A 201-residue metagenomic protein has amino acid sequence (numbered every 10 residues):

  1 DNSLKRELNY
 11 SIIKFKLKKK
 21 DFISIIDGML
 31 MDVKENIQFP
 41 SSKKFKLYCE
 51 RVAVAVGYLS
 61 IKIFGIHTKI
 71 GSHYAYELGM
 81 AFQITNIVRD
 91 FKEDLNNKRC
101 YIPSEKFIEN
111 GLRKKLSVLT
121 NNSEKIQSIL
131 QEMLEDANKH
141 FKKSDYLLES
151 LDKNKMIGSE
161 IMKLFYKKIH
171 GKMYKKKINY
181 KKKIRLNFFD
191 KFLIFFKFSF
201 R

Functional and structural regions predicted by a protein language model:
D1-Q83, V88, K92-R201: Catalytic cores of Mg2+-dependent Asp-rich isoprenoid enzymes
